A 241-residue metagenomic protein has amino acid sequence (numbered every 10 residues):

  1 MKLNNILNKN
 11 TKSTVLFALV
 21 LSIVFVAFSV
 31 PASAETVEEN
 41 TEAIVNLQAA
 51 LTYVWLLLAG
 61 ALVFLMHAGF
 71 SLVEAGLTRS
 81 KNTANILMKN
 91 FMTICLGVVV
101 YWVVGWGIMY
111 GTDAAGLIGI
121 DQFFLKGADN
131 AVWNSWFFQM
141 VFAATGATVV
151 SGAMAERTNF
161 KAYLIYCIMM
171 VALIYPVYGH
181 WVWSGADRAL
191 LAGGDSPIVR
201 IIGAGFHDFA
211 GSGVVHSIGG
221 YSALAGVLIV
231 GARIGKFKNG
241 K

Functional and structural regions predicted by a protein language model:
K2-K241: Hydrophobic alpha-helical transmembrane bundles of multi-pass membrane proteins
